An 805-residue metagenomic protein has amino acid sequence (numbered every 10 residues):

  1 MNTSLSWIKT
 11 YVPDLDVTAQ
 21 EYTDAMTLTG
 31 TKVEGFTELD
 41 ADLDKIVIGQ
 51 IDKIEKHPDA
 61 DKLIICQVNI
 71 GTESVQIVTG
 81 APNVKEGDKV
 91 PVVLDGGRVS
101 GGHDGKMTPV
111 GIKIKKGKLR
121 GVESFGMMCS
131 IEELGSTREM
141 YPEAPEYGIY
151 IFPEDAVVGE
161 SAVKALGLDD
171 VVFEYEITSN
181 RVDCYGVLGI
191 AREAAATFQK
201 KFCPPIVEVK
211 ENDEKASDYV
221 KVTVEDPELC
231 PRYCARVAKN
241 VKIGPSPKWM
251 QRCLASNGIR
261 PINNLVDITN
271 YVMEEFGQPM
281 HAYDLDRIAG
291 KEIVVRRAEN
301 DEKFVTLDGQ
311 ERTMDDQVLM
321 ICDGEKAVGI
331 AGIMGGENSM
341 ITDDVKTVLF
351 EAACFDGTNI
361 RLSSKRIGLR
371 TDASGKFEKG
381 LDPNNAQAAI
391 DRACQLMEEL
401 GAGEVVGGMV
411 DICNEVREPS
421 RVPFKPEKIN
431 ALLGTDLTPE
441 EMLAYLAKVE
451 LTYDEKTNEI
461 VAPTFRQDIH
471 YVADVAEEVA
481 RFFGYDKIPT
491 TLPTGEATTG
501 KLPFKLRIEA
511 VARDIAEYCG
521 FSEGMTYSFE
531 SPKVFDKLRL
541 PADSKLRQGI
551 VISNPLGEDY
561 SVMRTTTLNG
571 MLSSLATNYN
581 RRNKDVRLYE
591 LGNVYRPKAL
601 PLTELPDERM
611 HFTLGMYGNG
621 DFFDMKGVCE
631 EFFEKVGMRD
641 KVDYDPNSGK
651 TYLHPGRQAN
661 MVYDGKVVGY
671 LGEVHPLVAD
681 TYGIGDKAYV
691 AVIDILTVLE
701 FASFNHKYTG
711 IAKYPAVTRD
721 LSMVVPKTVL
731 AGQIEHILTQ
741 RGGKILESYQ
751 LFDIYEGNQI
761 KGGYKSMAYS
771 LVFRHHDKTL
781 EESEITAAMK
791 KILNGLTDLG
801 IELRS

Functional and structural regions predicted by a protein language model:
M1-E214, L349, G368, D372 (+3 more regions): Phosphate-backbone binding interfaces of nucleic-acid-interacting proteins
N2, K448-L451, K598-L602, D607-E608 (+2 more regions): A carboxyl-terminal module marker
L5, D24, I64, F198 (+1 more regions): Glycine/proline-enriched, intrinsically flexible loops and inter-domain linkers
D40-D44, E211-N212, A497-T498, L502 (+3 more regions): Beta-rich nucleic-acid/ligand-interaction surfaces
I48-V78, V158, R252, N263 (+1 more regions): Conserved mixed alpha/beta core segments that line enzyme active sites in large multi-domain catalysts
R120-G135, A144-G148, V163, V171 (+4 more regions): Mobile "lid/hinge" segments at catalytic clefts and subdomain interfaces of large enzymes
F198-V224, G401-I429, D436: Terminal amphipathic helices with adjacent charged low-complexity linkers/tails
V422-K584, R719, V772-H776, L780-S805: Extended, well-folded interaction surfaces typified by the phenylalanyl-tRNA synthetase beta subunit core
